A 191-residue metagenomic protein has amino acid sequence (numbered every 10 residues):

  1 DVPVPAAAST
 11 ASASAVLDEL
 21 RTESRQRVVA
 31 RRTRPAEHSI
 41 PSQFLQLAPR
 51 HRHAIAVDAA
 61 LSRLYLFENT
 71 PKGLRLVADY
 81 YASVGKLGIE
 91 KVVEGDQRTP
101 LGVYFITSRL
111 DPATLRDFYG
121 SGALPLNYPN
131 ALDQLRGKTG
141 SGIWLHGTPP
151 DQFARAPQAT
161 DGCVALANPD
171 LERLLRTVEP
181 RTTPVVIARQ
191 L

Functional and structural regions predicted by a protein language model:
D1-L191: N-terminal pre-domains immediately preceding structured catalytic cores
